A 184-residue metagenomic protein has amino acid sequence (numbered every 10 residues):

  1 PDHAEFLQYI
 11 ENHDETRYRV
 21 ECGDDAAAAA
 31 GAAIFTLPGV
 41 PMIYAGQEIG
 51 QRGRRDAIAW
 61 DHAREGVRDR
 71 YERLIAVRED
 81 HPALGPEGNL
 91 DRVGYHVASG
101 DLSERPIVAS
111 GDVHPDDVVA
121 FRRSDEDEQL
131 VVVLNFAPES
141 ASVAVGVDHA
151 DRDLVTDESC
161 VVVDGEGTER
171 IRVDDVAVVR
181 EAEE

Functional and structural regions predicted by a protein language model:
P1-R54: Conserved alpha/beta catalytic core and glycan-binding cleft of carbohydrate-active enzymes
D14, E48-G50, E126, F136-E139 (+1 more regions): Short, glycine-/Ser/Thr-/acidic-enriched flexible segments
Q51-D112: Aromatic- and carboxylate-lined catalytic core of secreted/periplasmic carbohydrate-active enzymes
E72-I75, A150, D175-A177: Membrane engagement elements in two modes
G94-D148: Carbohydrate-binding surface patches
S140-V162: Beta-strand-rich binding/interaction modules
V162-E184: C-terminal beta-strand-rich structural cap/linker in extracellular carbohydrate-active enzymes
